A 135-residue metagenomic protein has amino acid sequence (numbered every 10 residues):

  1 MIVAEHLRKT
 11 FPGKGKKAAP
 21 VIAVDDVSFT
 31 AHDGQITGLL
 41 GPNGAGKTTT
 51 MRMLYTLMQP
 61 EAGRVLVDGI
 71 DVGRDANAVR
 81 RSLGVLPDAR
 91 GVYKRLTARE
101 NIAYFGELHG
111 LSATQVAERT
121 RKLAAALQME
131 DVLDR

Functional and structural regions predicted by a protein language model:
I2, I22-V24, R80: Conserved structural motif at the start of ABC-family nucleotide-binding domains
T37-G38: Short beta-strand immediately N-terminal to the Walker A/P-loop
P42-G46: Walker A (P-loop) phosphate-binding loop of ABC-type ATPase nucleotide-binding domains
Y55: Helix-to-loop junction immediately C-terminal to a conserved catalytic motif
G63-R74, A78-V79: Conserved ABC transporter NBD signature motif
A103, E107, T114-L133: Conserved ABC ATPase "signature" region
